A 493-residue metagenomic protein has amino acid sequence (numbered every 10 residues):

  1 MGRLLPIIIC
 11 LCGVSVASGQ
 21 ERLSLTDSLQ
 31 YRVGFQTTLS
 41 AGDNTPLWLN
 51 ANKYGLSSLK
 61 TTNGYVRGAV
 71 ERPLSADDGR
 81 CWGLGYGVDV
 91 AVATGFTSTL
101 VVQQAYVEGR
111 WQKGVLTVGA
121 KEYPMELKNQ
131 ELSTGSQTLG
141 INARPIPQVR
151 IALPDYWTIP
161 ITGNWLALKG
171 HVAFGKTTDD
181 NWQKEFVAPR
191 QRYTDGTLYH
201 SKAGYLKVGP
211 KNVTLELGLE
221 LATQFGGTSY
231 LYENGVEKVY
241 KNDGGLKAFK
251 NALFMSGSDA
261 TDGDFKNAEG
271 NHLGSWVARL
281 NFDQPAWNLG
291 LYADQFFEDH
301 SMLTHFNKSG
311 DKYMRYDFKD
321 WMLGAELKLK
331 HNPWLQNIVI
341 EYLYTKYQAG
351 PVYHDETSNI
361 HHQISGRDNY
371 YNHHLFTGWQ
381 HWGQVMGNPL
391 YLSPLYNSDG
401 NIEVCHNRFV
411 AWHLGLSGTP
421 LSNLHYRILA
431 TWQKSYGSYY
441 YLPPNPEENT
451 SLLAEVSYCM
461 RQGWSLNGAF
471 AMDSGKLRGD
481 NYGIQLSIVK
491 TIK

Functional and structural regions predicted by a protein language model:
M1-S24, I488, I492-K493: Bacterial Sec-dependent N-terminal signal peptides
Q20-Q30, R72-L84, T97, R110-G114 (+7 more regions): Short loop/turn motifs that connect adjacent beta-strands in outer-membrane beta-barrel proteins
L29-D43, L84-V92, G109, L116-E122 (+7 more regions): Transmembrane beta-barrel strands of outer-membrane/channel proteins
Q30, G34, T61-A69, L100-Q104 (+7 more regions): Transmembrane beta-barrel architecture of outer-membrane proteins
T38-Y65, G79, F96: Surface-exposed strand-loop-strand hairpins of Gram-negative outer-membrane beta-barrel proteins
G79-W111, Y123-N142: Surface-exposed loop and membrane-interface regions of Gram-negative outer-membrane beta-barrel proteins
P124-G235: Internal, well-ordered domain-core segments that constitute the primary functional module of diverse proteins
L215-T223, T228-K493: Exposed, low-structure sequence patches enriched in small/polar residues
